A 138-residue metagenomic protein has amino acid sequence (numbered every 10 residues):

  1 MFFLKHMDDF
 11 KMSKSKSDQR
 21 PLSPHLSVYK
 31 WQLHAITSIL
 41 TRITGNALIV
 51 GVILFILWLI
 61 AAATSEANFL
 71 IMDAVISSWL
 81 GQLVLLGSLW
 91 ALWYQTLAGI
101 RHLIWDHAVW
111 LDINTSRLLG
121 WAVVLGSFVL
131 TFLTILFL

Functional and structural regions predicted by a protein language model:
F2-L138: Membrane-embedded alpha-helical bundles that constitute the cytochrome b-like, heme-associated redox core of multi-pass
